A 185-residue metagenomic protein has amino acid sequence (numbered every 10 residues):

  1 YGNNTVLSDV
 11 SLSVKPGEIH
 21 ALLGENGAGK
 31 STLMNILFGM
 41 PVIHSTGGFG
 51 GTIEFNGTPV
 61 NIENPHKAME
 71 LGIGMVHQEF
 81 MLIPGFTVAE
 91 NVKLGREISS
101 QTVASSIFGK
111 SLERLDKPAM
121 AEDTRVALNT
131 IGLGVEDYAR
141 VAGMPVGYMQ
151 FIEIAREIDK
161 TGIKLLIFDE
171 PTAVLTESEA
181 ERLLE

Functional and structural regions predicted by a protein language model:
Y1-E185: Glycine-rich phosphate-binding loops of nucleotide-dependent enzymes
